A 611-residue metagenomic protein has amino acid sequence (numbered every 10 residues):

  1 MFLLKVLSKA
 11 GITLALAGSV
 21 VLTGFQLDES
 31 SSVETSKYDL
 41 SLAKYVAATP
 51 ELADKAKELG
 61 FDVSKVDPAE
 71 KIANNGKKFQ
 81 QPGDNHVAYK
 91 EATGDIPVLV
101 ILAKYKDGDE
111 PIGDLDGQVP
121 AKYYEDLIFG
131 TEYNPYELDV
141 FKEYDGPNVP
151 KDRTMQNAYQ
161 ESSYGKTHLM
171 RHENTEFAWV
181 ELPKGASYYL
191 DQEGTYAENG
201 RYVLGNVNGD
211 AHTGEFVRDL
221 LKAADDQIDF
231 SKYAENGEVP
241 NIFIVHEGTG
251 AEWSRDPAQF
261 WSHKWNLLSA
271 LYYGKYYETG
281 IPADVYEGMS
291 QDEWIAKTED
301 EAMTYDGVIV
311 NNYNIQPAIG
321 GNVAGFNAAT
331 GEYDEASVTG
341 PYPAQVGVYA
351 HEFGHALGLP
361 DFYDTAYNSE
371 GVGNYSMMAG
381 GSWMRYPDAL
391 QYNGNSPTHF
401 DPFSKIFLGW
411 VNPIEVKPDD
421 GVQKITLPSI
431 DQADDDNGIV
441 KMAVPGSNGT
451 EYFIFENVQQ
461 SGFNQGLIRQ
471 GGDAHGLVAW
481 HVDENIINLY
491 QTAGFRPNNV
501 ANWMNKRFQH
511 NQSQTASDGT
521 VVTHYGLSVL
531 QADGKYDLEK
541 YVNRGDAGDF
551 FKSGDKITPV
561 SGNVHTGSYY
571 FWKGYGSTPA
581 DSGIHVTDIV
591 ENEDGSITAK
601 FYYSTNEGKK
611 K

Functional and structural regions predicted by a protein language model:
F2-L27: Sec-dependent N-terminal signal peptides of Gram-positive bacterial secreted proteins and lipoproteins
D28-H86: N-terminal zymogen propeptides
V33-V46, E51, P111-Q118, Y123 (+8 more regions): Non-catalytic C-terminal accessory/binding modules of secreted extracellular proteins
P68-A92, G146-Q316: Active-site-proximal segments of metallohydrolase catalytic domains
N85, K90-E125, L204-V207, G248: Fold-level signature of zinc-dependent metallopeptidase catalytic domains
D95-L99, N236-I242, G373, N448-Y452: Loop/turn elements at helix/coil->beta-strand transitions in domains of secreted/extracellular proteins
Y189-V207, D334-T339, P343, A356-A443: A domain-level signal for the mature, folded cores of soluble proteins
G347-D361, F455: Active-site recognition of the HExxH zinc-binding catalytic motif
